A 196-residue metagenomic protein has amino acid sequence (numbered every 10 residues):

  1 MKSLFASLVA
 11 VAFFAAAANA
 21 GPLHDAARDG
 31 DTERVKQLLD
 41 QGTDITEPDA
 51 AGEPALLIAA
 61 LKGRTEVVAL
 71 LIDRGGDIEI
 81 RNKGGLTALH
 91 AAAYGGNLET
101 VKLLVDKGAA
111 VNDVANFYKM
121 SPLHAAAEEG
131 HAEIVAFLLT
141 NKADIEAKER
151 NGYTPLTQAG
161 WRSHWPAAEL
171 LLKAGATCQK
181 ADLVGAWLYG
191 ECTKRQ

Functional and structural regions predicted by a protein language model:
S7-A15: Bacterial N-terminal signal peptides
A18-P22, N141, W161, W165-Q196: Ankyrin-repeat-protein effector appendages
N19-P54, I58: N-terminal segments that cap or nucleate solenoid repeat domains
D25-G30, I58-R64, A91-N97, A125-H131 (+2 more regions): Ankyrin repeat A-helix N-terminal signature
D31-L39, R64-I72, N97-V105, H131-L139 (+1 more regions): Ankyrin repeat structural motif
I45, I78, V111-N112, I145 (+1 more regions): Ankyrin-repeat inter-repeat connecting loop/turn
D49, N82, A115-N116, E149 (+1 more regions): Ankyrin repeat boundary/linker residues
G52, G85, Y118-K119, G152: Start-of-repeat signature of ankyrin repeats
